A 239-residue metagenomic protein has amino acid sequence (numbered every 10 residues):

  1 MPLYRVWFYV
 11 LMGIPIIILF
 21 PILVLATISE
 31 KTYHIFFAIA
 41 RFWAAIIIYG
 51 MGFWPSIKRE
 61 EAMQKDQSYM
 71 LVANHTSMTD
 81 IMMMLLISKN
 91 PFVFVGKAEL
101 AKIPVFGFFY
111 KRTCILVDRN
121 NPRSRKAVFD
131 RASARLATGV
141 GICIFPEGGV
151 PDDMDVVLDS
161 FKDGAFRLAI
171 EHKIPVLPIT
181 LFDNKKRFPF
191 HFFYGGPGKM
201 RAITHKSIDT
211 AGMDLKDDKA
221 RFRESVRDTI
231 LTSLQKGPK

Functional and structural regions predicted by a protein language model:
M1-T27, K31, A38, E61-Q64 (+1 more regions): Membrane-interfacial terminal anchoring regions of lipid-handling membrane enzymes
L19-F37, I48-M51, K65-P122: Catalytic core of membrane glycerolipid acyltransferases/transacylases, capturing the structured, soluble-facing
W43, D80-M83, G96, V105 (+4 more regions): Hydrophobic alpha-helical segments typical of transmembrane helices and their membrane-interface/capping positions
I47-I48, Y110, R135, A169: A generic structural signal for well-ordered alpha-helical segments
M51-K58, R125-K126, N184-R187: Short gly/ser/thr-rich secondary-structure transition/capping motifs
I57, L71, F94, A202-T204: Generic preference for hydrophobic
A127-K239: Non-catalytic C-terminal accessory region of glycerolipid acyltransferases and related lyso-lipid remodeling enzymes
